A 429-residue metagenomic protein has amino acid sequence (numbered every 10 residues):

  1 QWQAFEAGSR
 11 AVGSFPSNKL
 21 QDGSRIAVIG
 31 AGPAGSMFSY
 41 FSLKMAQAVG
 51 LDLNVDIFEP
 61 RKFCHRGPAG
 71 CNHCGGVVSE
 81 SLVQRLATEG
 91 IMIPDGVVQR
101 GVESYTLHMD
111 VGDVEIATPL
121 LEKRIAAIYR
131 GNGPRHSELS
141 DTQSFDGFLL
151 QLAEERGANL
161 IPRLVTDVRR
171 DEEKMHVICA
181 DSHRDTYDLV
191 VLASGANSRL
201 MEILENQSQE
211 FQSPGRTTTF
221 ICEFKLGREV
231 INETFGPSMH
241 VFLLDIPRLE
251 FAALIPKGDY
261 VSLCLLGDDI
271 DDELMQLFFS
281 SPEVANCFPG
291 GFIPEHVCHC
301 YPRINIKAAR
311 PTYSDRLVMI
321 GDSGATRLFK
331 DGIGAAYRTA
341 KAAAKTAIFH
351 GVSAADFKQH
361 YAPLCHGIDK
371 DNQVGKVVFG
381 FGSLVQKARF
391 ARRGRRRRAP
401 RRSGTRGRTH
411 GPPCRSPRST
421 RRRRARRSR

Functional and structural regions predicted by a protein language model:
Q1-I26, F41-N54: Extreme N-terminal leader/targeting segments of oxidoreductases
A31-G32: Glycine-rich Rossmann-fold phosphate-binding loop(s) that bind the pyrophosphate of adenine dinucleotide cofactors
F41, Q151-N286: Predominantly flavin-linked oxidoreductase catalytic cores and closely associated redox partners
L43-C71: Glycine-rich FAD pyrophosphate-binding loop
K62-V114: N-terminal FAD cofactor-binding segment of flavoenzymes
C74-V77, E122-Q151, R199, C222 (+1 more regions): Short beta-strand to alpha-helix junction loop
V98, R184, D269-A347: FAD/FMN-dependent oxidoreductases across multiple families
I348-R429: C-terminal helical "tail/cap" subdomain of flavin- and related membrane-associated enzymes
